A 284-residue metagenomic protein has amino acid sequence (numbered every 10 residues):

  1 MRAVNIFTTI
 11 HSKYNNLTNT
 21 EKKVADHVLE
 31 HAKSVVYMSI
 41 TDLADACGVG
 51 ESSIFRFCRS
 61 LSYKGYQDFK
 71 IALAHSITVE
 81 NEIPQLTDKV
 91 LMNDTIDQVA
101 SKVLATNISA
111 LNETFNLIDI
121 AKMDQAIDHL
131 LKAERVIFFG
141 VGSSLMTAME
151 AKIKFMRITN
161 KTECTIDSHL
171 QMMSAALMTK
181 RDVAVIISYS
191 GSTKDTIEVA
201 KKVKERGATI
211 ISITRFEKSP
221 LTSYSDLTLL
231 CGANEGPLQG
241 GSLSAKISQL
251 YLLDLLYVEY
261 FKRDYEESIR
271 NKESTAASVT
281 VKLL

Functional and structural regions predicted by a protein language model:
R2-F7, N16-N19, K23, K33-Y37 (+1 more regions): HTH-adjacent hinge/linker in prokaryotic transcriptional regulators
A121-A133: Glycine-rich phosphate/diphosphate-binding loops that line cofactor/substrate pockets in enzymes
L131-I247, Y251, Y257-D264: Glycine-rich phosphate-binding loops that contact phosphosugars or nucleotide phosphates
R263-L284: A short, charged, Gly/Pro-tolerant segment at domain boundaries
